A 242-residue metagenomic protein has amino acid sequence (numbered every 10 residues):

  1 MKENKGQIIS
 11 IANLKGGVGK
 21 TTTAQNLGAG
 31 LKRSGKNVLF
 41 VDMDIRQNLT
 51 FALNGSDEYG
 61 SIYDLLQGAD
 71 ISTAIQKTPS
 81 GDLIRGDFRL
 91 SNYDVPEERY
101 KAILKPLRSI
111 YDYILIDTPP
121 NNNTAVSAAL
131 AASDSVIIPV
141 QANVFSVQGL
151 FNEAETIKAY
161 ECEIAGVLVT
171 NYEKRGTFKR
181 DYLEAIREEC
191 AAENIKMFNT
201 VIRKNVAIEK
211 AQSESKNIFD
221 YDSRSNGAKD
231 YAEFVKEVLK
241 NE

Functional and structural regions predicted by a protein language model:
M1-E242: P-loop NTP-binding core
